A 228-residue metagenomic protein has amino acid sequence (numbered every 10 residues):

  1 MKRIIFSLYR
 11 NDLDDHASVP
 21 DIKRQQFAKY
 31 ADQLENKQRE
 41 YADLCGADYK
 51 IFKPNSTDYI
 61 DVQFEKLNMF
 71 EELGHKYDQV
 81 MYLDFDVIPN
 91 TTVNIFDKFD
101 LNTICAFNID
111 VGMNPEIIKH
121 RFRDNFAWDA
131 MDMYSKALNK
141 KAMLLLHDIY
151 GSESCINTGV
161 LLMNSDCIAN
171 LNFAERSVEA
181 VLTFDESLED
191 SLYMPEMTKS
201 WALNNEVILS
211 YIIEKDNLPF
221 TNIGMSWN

Functional and structural regions predicted by a protein language model:
M1-Y77: N-terminal anchoring/stem segment of glycosyltransferases
I5-F6, K50-F52, M81-D84, C105-N108 (+2 more regions): A structural signal for short, well-ordered beta-strand segments and their strand-loop junctions that often border
R10-D15, V111, C167-N170: Short, solvent-exposed beta-strand-terminating loops
D15-Q26, P115-H147, F184-M194: Charged, glycine/proline-rich intrinsically disordered loops and linkers
E35-N36, P89-V93, S226-N228: Short, polar loop motifs at secondary-structure junctions
L44-G46, D100-L101, K215-L218: Short, well-ordered coil/turn elements that cap or connect secondary structure elements
Y59-D129, L161-M163, N170: GT-A fold catalytic core of metal-dependent nucleotide-sugar glycosyltransferases, centered on the diacidic
A142-N228: Catalytic core and acceptor-binding pocket of nucleotide-sugar-dependent glycosyltransferases
